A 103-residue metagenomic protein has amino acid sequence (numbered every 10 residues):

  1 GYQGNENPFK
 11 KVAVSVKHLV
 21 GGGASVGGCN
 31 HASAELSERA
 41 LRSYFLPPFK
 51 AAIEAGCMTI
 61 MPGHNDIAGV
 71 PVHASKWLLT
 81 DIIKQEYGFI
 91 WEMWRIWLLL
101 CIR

Functional and structural regions predicted by a protein language model:
G1-R103: Glycoside hydrolase catalytic-domain context in secreted enzymes
